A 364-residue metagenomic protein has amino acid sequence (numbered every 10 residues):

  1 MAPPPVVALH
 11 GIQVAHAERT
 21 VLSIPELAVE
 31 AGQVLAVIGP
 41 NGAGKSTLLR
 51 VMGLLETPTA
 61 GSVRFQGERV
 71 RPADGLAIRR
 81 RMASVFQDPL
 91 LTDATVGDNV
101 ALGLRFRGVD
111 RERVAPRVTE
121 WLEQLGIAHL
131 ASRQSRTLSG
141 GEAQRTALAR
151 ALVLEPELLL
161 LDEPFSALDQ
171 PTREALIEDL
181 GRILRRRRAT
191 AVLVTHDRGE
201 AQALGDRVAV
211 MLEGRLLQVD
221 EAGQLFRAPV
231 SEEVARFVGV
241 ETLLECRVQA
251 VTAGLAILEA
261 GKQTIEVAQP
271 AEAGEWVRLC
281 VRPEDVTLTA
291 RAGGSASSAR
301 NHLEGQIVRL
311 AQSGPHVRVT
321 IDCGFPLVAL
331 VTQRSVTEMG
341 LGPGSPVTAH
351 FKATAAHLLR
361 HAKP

Functional and structural regions predicted by a protein language model:
I38-P40: The feature captures the beta-strand-to-loop junction immediately N-terminal to the Walker
G53: Helix-to-loop junction immediately C-terminal to a conserved catalytic motif
R69-A83, F106, L225, P229: ABC ATPase NBD coupling module
E112-L130, G181-R182: Conserved ABC ATPase "signature" region
Q134-L138, E142: Conserved ABC ATPase signature
V153-E157: A short, proline-enriched helix->beta-strand linker immediately N-terminal to the Walker B motif in ABC-type P-loop
K262-A311, L330-P364: Glycine/charge-rich catalytic "coupling/switch" loops of P-loop NTPases
